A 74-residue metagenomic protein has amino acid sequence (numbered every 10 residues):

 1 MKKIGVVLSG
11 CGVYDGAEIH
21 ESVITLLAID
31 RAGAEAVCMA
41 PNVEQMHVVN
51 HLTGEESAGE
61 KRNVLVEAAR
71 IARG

Functional and structural regions predicted by a protein language model:
M1-G74: Extended, subdomain-level signal for the structured scaffold at the beginning of enzyme domains
